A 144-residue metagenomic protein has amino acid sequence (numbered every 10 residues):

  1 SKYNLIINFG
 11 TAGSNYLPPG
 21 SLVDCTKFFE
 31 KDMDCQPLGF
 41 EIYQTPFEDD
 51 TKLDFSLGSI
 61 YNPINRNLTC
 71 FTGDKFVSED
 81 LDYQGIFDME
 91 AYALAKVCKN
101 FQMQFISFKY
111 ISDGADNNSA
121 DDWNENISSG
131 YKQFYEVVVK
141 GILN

Functional and structural regions predicted by a protein language model:
S1-N144: Glycine-rich phosphate- or other oxyanion-binding loops that anchor nucleotides, phosphorylated ligands
